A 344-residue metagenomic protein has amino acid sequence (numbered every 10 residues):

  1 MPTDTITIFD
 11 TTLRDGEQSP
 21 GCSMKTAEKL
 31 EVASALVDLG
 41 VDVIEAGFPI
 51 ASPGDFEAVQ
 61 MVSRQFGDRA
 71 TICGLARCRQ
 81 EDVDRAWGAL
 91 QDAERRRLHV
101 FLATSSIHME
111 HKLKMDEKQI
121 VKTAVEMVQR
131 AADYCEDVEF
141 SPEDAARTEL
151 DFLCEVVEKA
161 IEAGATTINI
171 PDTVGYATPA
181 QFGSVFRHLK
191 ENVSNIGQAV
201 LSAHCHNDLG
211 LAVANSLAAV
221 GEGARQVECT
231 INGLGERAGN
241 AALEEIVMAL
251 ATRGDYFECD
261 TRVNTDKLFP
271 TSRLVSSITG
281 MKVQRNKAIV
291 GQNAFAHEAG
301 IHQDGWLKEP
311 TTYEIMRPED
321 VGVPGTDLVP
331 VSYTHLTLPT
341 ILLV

Functional and structural regions predicted by a protein language model:
M1-R79: N-terminal capping/small domains of soluble enzymes
I8-T11, I44-A46, A70-A76, R96 (+5 more regions): Hydrophobic faces of well-ordered beta-strands that scaffold small-molecule active sites in alpha/beta enzyme cores
T12-E28, R77-C78, H111-E117, S141-D151 (+1 more regions): Active-site mouth loops of central-metabolism enzymes
T26-L39, Q80, D84-V100, T104-E110 (+3 more regions): Alpha/beta enzyme core
D42-G67, S105-L113, I170-P179, R237: Glycine-rich, proline-tolerant flexible connector loops at the mouths of alpha/beta enzymes
A224-G239: Glycine-rich phosphate-binding active-site loops on the catalytic face of alpha/beta enzymes
F257-Q292: Phosphate/diphosphate-binding loops
T334-T340: Conserved small/polar residues in nucleotide/adenosyl-binding loops
